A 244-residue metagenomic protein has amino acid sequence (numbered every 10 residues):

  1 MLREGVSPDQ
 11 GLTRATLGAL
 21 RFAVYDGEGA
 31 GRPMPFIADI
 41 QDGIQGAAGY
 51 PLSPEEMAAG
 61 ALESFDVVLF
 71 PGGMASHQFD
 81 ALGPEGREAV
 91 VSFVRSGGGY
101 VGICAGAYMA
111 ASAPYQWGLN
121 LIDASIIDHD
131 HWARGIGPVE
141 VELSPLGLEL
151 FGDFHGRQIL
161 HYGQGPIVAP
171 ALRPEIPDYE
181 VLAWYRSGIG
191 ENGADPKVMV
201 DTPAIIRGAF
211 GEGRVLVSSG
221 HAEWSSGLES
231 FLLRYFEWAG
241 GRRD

Functional and structural regions predicted by a protein language model:
L2-S64: Aromatic-Pro/Gly-enriched surface loop or interdomain linker that acts as a lid/target-recognition segment
L2-T16, V91, W117-G118, V200-T202 (+1 more regions): Extracellular ligand-binding/catalytic regions of CAZymes and related secreted enzymes and adhesion modules
L20, V24, L69-M74: Acidic/histidine-rich, surface-exposed loop or edge segments in extracytoplasmic proteins
G29-A30, M74-A75, A107-M109, I126-I127 (+3 more regions): Short, solvent-exposed loop/turn segments at secondary-structure junctions
Q45-A48, S76-D80, A194: Short, flexible loop segments at the rims of nucleotide/cofactor-binding pockets, characterized by
D66-G73, G102, V217-S219: Structural motif
S76, D80-H155: A glycine-rich, often tryptophan-bearing local segment used as a flexible ligand/cofactor-contacting loop or short
V139-R214, S219, E223: Catalytic beta-strand/loop cores that center a nucleophilic Ser/Cys/Thr and support acyl-enzyme chemistry
